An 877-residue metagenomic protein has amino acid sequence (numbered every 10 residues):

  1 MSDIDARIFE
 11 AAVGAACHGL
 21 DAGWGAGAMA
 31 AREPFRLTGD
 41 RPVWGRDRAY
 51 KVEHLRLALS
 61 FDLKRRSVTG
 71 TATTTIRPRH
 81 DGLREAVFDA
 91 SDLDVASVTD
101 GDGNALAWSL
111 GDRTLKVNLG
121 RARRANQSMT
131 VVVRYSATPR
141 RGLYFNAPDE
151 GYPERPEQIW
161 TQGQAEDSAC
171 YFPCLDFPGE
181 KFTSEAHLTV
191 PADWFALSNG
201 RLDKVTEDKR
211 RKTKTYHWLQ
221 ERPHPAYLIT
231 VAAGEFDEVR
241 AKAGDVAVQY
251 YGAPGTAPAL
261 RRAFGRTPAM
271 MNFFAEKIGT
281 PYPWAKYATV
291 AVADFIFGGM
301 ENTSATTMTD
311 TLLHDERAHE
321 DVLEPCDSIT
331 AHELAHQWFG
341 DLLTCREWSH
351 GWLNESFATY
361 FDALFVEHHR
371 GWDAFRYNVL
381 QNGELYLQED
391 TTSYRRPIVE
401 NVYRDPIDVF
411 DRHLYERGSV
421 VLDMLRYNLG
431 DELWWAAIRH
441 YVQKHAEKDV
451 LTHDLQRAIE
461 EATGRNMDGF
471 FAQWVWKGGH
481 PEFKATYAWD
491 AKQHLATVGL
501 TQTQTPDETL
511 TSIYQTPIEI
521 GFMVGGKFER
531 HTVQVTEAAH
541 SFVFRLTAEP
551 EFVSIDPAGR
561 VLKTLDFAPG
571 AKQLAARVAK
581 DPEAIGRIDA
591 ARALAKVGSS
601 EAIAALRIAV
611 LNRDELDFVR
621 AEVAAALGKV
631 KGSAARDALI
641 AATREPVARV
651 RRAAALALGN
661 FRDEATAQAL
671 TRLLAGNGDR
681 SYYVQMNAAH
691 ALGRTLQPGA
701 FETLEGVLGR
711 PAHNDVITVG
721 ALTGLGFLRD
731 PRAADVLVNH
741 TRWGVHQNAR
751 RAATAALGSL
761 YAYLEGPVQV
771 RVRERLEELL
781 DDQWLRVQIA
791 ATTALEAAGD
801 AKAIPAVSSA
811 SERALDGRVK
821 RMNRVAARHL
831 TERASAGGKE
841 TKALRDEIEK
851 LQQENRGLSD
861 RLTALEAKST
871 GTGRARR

Functional and structural regions predicted by a protein language model:
S2-A285, L387, N401, D411-R412 (+6 more regions): Acidic/His-enriched low-complexity segments
D3, A12-A16, A30, P254 (+6 more regions): Non-catalytic accessory/interaction domains
W218, Q249-L500: Hydrophobic alpha-helical and helix-loop surface patches within well-folded domains that function as non-catalytic
F567-V578, S599-L611, G632-R644, D663-G676 (+5 more regions): Amphipathic alpha-helical scaffolding segments comprising HEAT/armadillo-like alpha-solenoid repeats
E583-I585, S600, E615-F618, S633 (+8 more regions): Alpha-helix N-cap/helix-start positions at coil->helix boundaries
R833-R876: Long, leucine- and charge-enriched amphipathic alpha-helices that form heptad-repeat coiled-coil/leucine-zipper-like
